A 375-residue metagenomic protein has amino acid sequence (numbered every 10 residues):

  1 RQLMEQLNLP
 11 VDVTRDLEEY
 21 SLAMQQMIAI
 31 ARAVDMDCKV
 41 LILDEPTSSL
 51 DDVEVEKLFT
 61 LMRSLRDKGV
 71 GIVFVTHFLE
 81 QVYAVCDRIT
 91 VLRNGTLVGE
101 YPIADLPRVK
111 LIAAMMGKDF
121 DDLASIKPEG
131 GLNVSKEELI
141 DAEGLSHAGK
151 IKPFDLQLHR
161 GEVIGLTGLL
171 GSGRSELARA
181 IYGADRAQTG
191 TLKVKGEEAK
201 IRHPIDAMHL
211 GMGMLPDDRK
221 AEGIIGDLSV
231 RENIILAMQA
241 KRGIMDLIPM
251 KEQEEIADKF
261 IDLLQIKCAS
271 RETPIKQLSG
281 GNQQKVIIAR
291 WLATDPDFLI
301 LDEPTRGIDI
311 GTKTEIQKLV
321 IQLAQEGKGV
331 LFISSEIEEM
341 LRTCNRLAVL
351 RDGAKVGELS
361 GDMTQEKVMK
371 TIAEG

Functional and structural regions predicted by a protein language model:
R1-G375: Glycine-rich phosphate-binding loops of nucleotide-dependent enzymes
